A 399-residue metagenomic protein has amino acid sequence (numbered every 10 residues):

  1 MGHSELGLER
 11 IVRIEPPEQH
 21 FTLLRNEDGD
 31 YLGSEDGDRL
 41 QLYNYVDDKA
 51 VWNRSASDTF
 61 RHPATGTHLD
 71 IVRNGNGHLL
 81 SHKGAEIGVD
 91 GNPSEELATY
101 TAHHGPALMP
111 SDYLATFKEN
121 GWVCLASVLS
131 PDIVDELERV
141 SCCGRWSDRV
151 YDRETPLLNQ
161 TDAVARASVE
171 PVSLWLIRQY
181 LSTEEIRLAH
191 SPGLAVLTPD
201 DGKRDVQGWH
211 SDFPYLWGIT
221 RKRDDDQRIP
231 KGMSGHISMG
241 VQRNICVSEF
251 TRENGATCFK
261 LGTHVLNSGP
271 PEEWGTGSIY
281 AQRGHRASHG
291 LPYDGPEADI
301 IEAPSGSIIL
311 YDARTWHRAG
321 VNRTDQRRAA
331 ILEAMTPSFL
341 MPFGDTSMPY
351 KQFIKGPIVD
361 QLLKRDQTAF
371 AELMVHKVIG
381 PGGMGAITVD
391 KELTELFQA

Functional and structural regions predicted by a protein language model:
M1-A102: Lectin-like carbohydrate-binding module/patch detector with strong preference for beta-trefoil
P17, G88-E119, G382-G385, L396-A399: Fe(II)/2-oxoglutarate
D30, T67, A85, V241 (+2 more regions): Residue-level detector of short, conserved catalytic/binding motifs and their immediate flanks
N44-D48, G262-V265, F353-K355: Short, solvent-exposed aromatic-acidic interface loops
S111-N120, L129-S305, R318-Q326, M335-P349: Non-heme Fe(II) oxygenase catalytic core, chiefly the N-lobe of the double-stranded beta-helix
E273, I308-L310, R314-A399: Non-heme Fe(II)/2-oxoglutarate
